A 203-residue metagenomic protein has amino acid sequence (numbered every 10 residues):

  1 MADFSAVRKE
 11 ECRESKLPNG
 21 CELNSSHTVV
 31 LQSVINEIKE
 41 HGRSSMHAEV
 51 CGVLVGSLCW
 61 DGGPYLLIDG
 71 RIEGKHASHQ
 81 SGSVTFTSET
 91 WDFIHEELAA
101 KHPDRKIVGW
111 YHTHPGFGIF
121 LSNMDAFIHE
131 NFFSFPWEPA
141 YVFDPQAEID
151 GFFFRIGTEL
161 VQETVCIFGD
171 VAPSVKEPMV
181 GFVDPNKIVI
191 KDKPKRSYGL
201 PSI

Functional and structural regions predicted by a protein language model:
M1-I107, G116-I203: Conserved beta-strand-loop surface patch within small alpha/beta domains used for substrate/adaptor or ligand engagement
